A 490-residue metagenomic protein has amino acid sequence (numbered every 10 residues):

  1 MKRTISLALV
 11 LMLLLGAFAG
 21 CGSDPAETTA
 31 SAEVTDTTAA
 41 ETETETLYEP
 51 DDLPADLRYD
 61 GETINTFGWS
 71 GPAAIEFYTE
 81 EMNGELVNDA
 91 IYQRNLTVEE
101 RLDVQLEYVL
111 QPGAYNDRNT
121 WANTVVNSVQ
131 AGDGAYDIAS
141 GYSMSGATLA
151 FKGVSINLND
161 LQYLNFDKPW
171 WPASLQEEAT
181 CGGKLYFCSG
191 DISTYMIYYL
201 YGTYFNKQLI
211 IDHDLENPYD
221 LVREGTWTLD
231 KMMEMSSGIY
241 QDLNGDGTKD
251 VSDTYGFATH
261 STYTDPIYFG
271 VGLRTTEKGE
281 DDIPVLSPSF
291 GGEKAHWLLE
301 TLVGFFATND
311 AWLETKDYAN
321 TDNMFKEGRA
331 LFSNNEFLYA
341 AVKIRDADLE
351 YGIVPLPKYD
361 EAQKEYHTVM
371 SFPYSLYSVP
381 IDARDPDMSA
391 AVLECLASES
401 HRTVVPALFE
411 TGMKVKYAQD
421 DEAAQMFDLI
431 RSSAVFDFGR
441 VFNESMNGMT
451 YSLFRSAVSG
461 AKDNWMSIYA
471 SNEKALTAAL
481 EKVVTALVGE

Functional and structural regions predicted by a protein language model:
G16-G20: C-terminal motif of bacterial Sec signal peptides marking the signal peptidase cleavage site
E45-E62, P112-N119, S143-L200: Hinge/lid segment of periplasmic solute-binding proteins
Y59-E85, V104-V109, D137-I138, F257 (+1 more regions): Short, well-ordered beta-strand elements
F67-S70, D133-A139, S143, C181-T203 (+2 more regions): Extracytoplasmic/periplasmic solute-binding protein
I75-D103, T203, Q208: Short, polar/charged alpha-helical segment
M233-S237, R274-K316: Glycine-centered hinge/linker elements that transmit conformational signals in sensory and ligand-binding systems
I344-M413: Extracytoplasmic/periplasmic substrate-recognition and gating elements
I381-A390, S400-E490: Conserved C-terminal helix/tail region of periplasmic/extracytoplasmic solute-binding proteins
